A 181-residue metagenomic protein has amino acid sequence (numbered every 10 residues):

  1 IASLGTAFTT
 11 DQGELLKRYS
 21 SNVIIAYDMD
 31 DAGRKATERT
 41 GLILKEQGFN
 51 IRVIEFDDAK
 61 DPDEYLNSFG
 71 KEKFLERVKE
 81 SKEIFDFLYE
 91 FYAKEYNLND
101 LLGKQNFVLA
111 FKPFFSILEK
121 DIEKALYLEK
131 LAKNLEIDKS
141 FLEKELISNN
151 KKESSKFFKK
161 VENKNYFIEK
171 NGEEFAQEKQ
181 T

Functional and structural regions predicted by a protein language model:
I1-L4: Short hydrophobic/aromatic-enriched beta-strand-loop microsegments
A7-T181: A charged alpha-helical hairpin associated with nucleic-acid processing machineries
